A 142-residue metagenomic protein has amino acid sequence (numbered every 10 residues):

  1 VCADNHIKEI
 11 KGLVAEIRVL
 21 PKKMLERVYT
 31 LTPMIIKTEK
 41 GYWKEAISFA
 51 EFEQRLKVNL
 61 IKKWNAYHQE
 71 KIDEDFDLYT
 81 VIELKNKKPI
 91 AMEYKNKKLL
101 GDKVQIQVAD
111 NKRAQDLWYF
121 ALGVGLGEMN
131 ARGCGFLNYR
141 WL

Functional and structural regions predicted by a protein language model:
V1-L142: RNA-interacting cores
